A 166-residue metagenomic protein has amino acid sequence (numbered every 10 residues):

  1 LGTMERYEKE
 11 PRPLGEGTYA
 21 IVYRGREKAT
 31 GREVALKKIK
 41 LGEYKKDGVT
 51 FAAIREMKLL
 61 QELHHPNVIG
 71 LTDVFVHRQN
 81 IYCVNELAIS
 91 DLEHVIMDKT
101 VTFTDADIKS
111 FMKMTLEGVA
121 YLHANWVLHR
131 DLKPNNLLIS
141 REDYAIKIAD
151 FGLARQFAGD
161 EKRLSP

Functional and structural regions predicted by a protein language model:
I21: Conserved N-lobe ATP-binding subsite of Hanks-type protein kinase domains, especially the beta3 VAIK lysine
R26-V34: Conserved N-lobe loop of protein kinases adjacent to the ATP-binding glycine-rich P-loop
E33, K38-H64: Conserved N-lobe beta3->alphaC-helix segment of eukaryotic protein kinase catalytic domains
D73-V74: A short, aromatic-enriched beta-strand patch in the conserved N-lobe beta-sheet of the protein kinase catalytic domain
Q79-D91: Conserved short submotifs of the Hanks-type protein kinase catalytic core that shape the nucleotide-binding pocket
F111-M112: Activation segment signature within eukaryotic-like protein kinase domains
H123-S140: Catalytic-loop of the protein kinase fold
